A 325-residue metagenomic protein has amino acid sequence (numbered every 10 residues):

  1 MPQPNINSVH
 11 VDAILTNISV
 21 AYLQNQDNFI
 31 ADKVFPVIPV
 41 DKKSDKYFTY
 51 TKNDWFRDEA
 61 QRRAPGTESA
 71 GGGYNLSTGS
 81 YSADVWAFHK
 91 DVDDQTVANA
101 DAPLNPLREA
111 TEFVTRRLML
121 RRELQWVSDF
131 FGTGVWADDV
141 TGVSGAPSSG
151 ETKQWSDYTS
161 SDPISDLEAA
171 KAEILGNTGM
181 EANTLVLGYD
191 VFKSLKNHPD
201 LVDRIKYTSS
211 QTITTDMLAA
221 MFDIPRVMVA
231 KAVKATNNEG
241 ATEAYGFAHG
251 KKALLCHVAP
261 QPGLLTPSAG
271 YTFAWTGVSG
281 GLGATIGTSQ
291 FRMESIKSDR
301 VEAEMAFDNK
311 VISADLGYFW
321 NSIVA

Functional and structural regions predicted by a protein language model:
M1-V40, L282-A325: Protruding loop/beta-arch "assembly-hinge" segments enriched in small, turn-prone residues
P2-K33, D45-Y50, W136-A169: Intrinsically disordered, low-complexity linear regions
Q24-K90: Assembly/oligomerization interface modules of large self-assembling protein complexes
I38, I174-G179, N183-T184, L218-A219 (+3 more regions): A general structural signal for short secondary-structure junctions and capping/turn motifs
L76-S80, L201, G240-T242, Y318-W320: Membrane-topology and secretion signals of cell-surface/extracellular proteins
D94-E181, Y189-K206, S322-A325: Alpha-helical scaffold segments that mediate packing/assembly in large oligomeric complexes
P103-F113, R204, K252-L264, G287-S298 (+1 more regions): A binding-site-centric feature that preferentially detects glycan-recognition modules on secreted/surface proteins
M180-W275: Extended oligomerization regions of viral-like shell subunits
